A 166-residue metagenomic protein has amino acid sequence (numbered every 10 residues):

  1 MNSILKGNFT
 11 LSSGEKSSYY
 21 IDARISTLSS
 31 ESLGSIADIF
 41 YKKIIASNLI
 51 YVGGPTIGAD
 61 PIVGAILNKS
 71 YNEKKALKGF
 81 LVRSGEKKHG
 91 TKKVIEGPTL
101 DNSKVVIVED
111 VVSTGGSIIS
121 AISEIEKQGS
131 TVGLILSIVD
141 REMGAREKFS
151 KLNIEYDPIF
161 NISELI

Functional and structural regions predicted by a protein language model:
M1-A46: Active-site-facing substrate-recognition patch
F40-I50, I122, E126-Q128: Phosphate/pyrophosphate-binding loops at sites that engage ATP/ADP/AMP, CoA/4′-phosphopantetheine, polyphosphate
S47, I62-L77, E147-I162: Short acidic, glycine/proline-enriched helix-loop-strand junctions
N48-G58, L136: Short glycine-rich phosphate-binding loop at a beta-alpha junction
I50, S103, G133: Conserved acidic residues
V63-V106, T114-I119: Short, glycine/charge-rich flexible loops or terminal/linker lids adjacent to PRPP-binding catalytic cores
S123-I166: PRPP-dependent phosphoribosyltransferase catalytic core
